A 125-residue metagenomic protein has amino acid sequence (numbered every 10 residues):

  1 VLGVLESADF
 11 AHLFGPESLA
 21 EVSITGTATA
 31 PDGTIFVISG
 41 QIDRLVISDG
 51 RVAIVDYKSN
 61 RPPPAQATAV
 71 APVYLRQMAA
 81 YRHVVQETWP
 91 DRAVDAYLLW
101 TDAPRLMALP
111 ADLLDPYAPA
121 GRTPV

Functional and structural regions predicted by a protein language model:
V1-V125: Structural signature of nuclease core domains in nucleic-acid processing machines
